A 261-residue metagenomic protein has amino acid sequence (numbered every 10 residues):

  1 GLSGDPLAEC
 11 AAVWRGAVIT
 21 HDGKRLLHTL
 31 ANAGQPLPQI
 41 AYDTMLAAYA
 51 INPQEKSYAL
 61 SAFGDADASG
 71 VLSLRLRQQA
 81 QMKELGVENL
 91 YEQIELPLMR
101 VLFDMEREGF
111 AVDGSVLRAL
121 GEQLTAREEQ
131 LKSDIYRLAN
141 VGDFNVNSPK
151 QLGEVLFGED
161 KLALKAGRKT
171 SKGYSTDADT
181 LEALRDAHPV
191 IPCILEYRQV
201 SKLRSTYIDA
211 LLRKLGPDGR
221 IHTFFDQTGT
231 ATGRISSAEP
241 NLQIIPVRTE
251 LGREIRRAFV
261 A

Functional and structural regions predicted by a protein language model:
G1-E84, G121: Conserved DEDDh/DEDDy metal-dependent 3′-5′ exonuclease domain
G1-L2, A17, G70-E250, V260-A261: Conserved "right-hand" nucleotidyltransferase catalytic core of DNA-directed polymerases
C10-A12, L251-A261: A short acidic-Thr-Gly-centered motif at the start of a beta-strand
